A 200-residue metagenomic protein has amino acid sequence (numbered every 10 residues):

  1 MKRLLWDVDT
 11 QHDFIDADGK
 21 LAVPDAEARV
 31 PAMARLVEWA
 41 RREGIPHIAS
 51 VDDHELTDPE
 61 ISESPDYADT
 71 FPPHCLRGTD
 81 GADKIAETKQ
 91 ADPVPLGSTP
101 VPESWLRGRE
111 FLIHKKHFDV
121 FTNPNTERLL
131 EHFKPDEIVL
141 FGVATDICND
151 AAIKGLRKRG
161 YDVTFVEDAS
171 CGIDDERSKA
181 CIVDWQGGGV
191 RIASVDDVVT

Functional and structural regions predicted by a protein language model:
M1-L5: Extreme N-terminal starter segment of soluble prokaryotic enzymes
W6-V8, V51, E167: Active-site flanking residues adjacent to catalytic metal/cofactor-binding acidic residues
H12, E55, C171: Short, glycine/acidic-enriched loop or turn micro-motifs at the edges of active sites
D18-A26, P73: Short glycine-enriched, charge-decorated loop/helix-capping segments at active-site entrances that position
V30-E137: Active-site alpha/beta core segments
L36-W39, D150-K158: Histidine-anchored nucleotide/phosphate-binding helix
I113, V190-T200: Short acidic-hydrophobic, aromatic-tinged amphipathic segments that line or gate anion-handling sites
V139-G142, Y161-D175: A short glycine-rich beta-strand->turn/loop micro-motif centered on a GG-aromatic cluster
